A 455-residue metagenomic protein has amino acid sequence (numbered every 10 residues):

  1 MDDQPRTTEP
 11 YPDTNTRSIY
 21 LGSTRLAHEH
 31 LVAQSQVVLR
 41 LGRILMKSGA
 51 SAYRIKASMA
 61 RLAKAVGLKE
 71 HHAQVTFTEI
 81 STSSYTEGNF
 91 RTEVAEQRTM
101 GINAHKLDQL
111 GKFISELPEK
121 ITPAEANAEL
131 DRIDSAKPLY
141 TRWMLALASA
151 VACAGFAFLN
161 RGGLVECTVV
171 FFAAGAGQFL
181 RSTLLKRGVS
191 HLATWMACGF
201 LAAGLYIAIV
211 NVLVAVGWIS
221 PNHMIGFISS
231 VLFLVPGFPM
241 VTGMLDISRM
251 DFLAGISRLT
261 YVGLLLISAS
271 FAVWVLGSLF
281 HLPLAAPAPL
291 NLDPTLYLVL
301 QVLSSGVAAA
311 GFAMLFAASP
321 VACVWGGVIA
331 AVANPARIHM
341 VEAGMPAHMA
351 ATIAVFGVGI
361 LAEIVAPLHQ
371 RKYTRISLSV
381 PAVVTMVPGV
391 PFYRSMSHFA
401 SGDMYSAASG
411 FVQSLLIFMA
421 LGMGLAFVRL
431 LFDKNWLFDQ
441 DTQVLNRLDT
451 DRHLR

Functional and structural regions predicted by a protein language model:
M1-A126, R132: Soluble N-terminal domains of membrane-associated systems
F113-E129, W143-C153, F171-R181, W274-L284 (+3 more regions): Hydrophobic, membrane-facing alpha-helical anchors
A124-K137, V151-G162, R181-V189, L279-D293 (+3 more regions): Short juxtamembrane and helix-loop transition motifs at transmembrane-helix boundaries in membrane proteins
L139-T242, M314-F316, P320: Core alpha-helical transmembrane segments of integral membrane proteins
G155-F156, N160, A176-L184, L201 (+8 more regions): Alpha-helical membrane-inserting segments
L213-N222, F280-T295, H398-S409: Membrane-interface helix termini and inter-helical loops of multi-pass transporters
G226-V231, T242-L245, M250-L266, L300 (+2 more regions): C-terminal transmembrane helix-loop-helix hairpin of multi-pass membrane proteins
F233-V241, R258-G344: Generic multipass alpha-helical transmembrane bundles of integral membrane proteins
